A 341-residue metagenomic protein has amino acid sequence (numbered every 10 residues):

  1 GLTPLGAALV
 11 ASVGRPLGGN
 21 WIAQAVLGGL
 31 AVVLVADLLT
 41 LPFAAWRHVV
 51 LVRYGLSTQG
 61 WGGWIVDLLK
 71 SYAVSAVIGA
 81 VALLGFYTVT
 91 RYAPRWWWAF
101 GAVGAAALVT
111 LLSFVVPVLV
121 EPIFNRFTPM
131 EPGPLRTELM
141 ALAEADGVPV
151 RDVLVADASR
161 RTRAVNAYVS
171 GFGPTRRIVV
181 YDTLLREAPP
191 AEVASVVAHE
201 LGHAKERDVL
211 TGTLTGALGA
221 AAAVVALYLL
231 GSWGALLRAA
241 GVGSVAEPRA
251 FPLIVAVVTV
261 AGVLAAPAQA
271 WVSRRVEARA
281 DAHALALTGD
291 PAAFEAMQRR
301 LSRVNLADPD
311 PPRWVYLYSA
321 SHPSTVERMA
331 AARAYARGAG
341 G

Functional and structural regions predicted by a protein language model:
G1-V245, T259-G341: Polar-ligand-bearing catalytic/cofactor-coordination segments of membrane-embedded or membrane-tethered inner-membrane
R249-V258: Short, contiguous hydrophobic alpha-helices characteristic of membrane insertion segments
